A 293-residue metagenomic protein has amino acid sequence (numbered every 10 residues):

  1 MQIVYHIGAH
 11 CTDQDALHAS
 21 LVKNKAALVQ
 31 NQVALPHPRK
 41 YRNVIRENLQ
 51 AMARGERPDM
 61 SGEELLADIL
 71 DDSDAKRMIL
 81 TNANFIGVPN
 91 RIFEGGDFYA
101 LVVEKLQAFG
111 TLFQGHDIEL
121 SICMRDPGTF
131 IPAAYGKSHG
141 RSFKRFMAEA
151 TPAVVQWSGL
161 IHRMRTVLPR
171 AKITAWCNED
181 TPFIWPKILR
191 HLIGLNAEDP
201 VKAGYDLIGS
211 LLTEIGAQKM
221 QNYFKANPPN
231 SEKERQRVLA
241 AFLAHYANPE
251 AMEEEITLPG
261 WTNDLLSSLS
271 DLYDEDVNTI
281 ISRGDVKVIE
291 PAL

Functional and structural regions predicted by a protein language model:
M1-L293: Anion-recognition interface
